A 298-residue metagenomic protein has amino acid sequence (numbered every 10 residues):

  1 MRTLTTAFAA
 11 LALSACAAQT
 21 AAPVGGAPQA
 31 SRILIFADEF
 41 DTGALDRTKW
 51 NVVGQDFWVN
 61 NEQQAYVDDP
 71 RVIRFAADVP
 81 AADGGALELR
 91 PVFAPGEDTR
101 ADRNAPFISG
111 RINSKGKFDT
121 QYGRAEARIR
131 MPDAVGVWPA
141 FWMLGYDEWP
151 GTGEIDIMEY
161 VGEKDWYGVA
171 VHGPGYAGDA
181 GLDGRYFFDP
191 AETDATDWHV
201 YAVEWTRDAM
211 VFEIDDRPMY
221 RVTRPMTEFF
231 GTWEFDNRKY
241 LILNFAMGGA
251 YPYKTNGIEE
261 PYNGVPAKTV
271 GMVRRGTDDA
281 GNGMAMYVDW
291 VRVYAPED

Functional and structural regions predicted by a protein language model:
M1-A9: Sec-dependent signal peptide recognition, specifically the positively charged N-region followed immediately by
A22-D298: GH16 jelly-roll
